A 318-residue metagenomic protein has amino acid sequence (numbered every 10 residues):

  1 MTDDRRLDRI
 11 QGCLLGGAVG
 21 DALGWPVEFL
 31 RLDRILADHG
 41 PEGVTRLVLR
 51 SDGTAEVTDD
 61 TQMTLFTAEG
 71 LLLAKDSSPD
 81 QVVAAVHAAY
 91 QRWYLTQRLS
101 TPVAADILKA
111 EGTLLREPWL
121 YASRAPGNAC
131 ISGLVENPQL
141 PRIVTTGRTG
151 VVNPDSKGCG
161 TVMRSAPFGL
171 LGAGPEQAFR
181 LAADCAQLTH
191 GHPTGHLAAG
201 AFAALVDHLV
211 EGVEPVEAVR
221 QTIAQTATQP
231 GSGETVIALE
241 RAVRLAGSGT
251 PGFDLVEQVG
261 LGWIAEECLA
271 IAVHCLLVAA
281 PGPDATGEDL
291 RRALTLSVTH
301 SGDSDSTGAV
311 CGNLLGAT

Functional and structural regions predicted by a protein language model:
M1-T318: Structured, active/binding-site neighborhoods that engage oxygen-rich ligands
